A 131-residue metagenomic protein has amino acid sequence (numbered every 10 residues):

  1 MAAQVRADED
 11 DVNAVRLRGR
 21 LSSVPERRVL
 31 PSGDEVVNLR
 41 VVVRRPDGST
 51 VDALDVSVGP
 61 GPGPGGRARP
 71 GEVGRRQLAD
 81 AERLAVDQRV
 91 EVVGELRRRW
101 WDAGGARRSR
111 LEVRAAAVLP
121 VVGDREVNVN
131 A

Functional and structural regions predicted by a protein language model:
M1-A131: Single-stranded nucleic acid-binding surfaces, predominantly the OB-fold ssDNA-binding core
